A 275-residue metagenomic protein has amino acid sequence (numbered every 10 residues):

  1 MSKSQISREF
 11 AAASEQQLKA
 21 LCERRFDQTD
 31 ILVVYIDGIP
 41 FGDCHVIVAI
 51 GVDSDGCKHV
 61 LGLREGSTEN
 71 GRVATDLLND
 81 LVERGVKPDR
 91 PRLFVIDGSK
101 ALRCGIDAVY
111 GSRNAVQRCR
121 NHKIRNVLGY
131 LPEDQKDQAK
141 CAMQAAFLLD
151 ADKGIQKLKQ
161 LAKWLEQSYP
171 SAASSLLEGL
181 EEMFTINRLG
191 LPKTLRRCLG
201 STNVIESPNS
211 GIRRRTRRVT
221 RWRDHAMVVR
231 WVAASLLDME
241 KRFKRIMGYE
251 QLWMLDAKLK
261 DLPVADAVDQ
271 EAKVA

Functional and structural regions predicted by a protein language model:
S2-V95, K100, C104-A108, S112-R113 (+1 more regions): RNase H-like nuclease fold core
K3, Q117, R221-H225: Alpha-helix N-cap/helix-initiation sites
S4-A12, R72-N79, E83, C104 (+9 more regions): Solvent-exposed alpha-helical segments within well-ordered globular domains of core cellular machineries
F41, G66-N70, F94, V116-C119 (+4 more regions): A generic short alpha-helical patch detector that favors 3-5-residue windows in or near N-terminal regions
G111-G129: Inter-helix linker motif
I124-K153: Conserved phosphate-handling catalytic cores of large alpha/beta enzymes
A145-A275: Acidic/histidine-rich catalytic cores and adjacent linkers of DNA breakage/strand-transfer/modification proteins
